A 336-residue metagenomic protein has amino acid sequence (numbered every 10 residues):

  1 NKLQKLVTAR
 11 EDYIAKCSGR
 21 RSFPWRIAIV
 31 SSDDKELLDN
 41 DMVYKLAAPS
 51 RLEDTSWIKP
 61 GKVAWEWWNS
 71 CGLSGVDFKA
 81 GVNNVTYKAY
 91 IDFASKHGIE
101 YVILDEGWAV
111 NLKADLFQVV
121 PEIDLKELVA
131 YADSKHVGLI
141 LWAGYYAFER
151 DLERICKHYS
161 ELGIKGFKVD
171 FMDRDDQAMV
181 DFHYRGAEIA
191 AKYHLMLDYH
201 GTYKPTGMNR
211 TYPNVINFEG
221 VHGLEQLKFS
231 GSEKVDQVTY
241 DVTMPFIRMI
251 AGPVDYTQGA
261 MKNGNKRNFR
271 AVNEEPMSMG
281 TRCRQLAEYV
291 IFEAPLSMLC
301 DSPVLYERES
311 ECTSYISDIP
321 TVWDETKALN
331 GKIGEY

Functional and structural regions predicted by a protein language model:
N1-L46: N-terminal accessory beta-strand-rich subdomains and adjacent acidic, glycine-rich linkers that precede catalytic cores
R20-P24, I29, K45-N69: Feature activates predominantly on carbohydrate-active enzymes
D34-N40, R51-T55, K59, W68 (+1 more regions): Conserved mixed alpha/beta catalytic, RNA-binding, or beta-rich assembly cores of soluble enzyme, regulatory
E66-T86, I140-D151: Active-site mouth loops of central-metabolism enzymes
N84-G107, Y159-I164: Catalytic domains of carbohydrate-active enzymes, especially glycoside hydrolases
E106-M277: Aromatic- and carboxylate-enriched substrate-binding clefts and catalytic-loop regions of carbohydrate-active enzymes
E274-E275, R284-P303: Catalytic domains of carbohydrate-active enzymes that cleave complex glycans
D301-Y336: Glycan-recognition and catalytic regions of carbohydrate-active enzymes
